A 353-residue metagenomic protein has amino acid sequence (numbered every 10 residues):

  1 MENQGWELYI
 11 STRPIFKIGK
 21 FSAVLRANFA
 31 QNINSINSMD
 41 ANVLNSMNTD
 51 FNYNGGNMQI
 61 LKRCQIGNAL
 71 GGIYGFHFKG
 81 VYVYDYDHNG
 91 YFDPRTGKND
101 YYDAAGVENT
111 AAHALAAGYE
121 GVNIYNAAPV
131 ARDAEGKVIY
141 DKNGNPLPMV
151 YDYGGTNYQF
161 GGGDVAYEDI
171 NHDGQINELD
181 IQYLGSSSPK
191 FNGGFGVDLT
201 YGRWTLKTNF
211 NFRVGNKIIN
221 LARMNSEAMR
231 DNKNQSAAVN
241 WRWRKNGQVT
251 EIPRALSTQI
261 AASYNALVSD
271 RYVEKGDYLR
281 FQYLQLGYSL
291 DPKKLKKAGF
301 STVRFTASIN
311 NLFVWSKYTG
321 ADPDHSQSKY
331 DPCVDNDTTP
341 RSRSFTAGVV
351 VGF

Functional and structural regions predicted by a protein language model:
M1-N3, F51-N89, D93-T96, R242-Q248 (+3 more regions): C-terminal beta-signal and terminal closure region of outer-membrane beta-barrel proteins
N3-E7, S22, K190-G194, Y278-Q285 (+1 more regions): Transmembrane beta-barrel architecture of outer-membrane proteins
W6, F16-Y183, N310: Conserved small-residue
W6, K17-I18, R203-T208, K293-K294: Repeated loop/turn-to-beta-strand initiation elements of outer-membrane beta-barrel proteins
T12-P14, F29-S35, Y201-R203, F212-N216 (+4 more regions): Transmembrane beta-strands of outer-membrane beta-barrel pores
K20, N34-G56, G215-W241, W315-D324: Outer-membrane beta-barrel and related beta-rich outer-membrane complex signature in Gram-negative bacteria
A23-L25, F195, Y201, L206-T208 (+2 more regions): Transmembrane beta-strands of outer-membrane beta-barrel proteins
D100, E108, V122-N126, R132-Y140 (+3 more regions): Extracytoplasmic gating/loop element in the C-terminal half of outer-membrane beta-barrel translocons and assembly
